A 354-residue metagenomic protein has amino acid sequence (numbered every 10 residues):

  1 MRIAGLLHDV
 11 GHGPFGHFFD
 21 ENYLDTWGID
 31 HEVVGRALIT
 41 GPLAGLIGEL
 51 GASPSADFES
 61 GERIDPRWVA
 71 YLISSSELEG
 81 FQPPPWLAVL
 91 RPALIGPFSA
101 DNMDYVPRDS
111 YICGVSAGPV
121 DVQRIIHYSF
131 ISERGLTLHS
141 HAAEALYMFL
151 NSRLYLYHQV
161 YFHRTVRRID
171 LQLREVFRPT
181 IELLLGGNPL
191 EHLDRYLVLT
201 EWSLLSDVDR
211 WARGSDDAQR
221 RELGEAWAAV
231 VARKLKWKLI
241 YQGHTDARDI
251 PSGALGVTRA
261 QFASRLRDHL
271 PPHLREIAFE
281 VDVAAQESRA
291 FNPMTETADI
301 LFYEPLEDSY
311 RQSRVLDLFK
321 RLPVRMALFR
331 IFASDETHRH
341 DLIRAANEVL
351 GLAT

Functional and structural regions predicted by a protein language model:
M1-G5: Active-site alpha-helix of zinc metalloproteases
V10-T354: Histidine-centered, transition-metal-coordinating active-site segments
